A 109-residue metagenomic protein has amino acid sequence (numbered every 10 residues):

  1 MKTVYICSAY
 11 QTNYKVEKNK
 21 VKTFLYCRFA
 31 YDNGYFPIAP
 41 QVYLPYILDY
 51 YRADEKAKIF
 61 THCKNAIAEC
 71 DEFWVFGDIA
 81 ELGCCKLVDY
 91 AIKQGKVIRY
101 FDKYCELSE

Functional and structural regions predicted by a protein language model:
M1-E109: Catalytic phosphate/metal-binding cores of nucleic-acid and nucleotide-processing enzymes, i.e., regions that mediate
